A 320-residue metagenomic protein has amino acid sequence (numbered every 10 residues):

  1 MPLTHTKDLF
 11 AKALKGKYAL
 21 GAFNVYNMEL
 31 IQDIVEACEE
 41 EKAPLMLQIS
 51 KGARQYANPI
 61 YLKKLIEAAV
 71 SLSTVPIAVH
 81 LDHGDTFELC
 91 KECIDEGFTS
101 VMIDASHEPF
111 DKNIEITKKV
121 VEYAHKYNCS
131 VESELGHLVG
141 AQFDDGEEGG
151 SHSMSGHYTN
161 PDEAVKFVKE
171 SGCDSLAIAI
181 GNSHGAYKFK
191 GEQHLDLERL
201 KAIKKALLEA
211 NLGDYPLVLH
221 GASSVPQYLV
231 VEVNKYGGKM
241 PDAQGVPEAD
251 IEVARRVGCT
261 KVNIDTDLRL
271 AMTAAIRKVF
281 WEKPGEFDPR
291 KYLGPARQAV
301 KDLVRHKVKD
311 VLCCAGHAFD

Functional and structural regions predicted by a protein language model:
M1-T4, D320: Basic/polar N-terminal segments that are highly enriched at the extreme N-terminus, encompassing both cleavable
T4-K12, N27-A53, I60-P76, G84-P216 (+5 more regions): Alpha/beta enzyme core
H5-G21, E286-F287: Generic N-terminal amphipathic, Lys/Arg-enriched alpha-helix
H220: Glycine-rich anion-binding loops and their surrounding alpha/beta cores
K235, V246-D320: C-terminal alpha-helical cap/extension of soluble enzyme domains
